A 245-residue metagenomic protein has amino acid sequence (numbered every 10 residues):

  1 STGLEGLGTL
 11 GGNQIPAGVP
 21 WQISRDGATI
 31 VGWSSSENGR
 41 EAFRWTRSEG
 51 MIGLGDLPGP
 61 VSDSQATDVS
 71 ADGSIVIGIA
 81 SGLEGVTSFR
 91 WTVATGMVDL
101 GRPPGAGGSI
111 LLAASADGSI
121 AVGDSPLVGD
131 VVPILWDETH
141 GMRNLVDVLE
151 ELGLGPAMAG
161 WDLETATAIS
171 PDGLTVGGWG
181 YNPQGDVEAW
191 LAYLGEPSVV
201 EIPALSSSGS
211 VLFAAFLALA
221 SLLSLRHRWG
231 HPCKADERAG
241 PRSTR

Functional and structural regions predicted by a protein language model:
S1-V199: Conserved "turn/edge" positions that cap or connect secondary-structure elements within repeat/scaffolded domains
V69, I169, A192, L217 (+3 more regions): Compositionally biased non-globular segments, especially hydrophobic aliphatic-rich helices of signal peptides
S208-R228: A cross-kingdom C-terminal cell-surface attachment/processing module
G230-R245: Cytoplasmic C-terminal tails of single-pass
